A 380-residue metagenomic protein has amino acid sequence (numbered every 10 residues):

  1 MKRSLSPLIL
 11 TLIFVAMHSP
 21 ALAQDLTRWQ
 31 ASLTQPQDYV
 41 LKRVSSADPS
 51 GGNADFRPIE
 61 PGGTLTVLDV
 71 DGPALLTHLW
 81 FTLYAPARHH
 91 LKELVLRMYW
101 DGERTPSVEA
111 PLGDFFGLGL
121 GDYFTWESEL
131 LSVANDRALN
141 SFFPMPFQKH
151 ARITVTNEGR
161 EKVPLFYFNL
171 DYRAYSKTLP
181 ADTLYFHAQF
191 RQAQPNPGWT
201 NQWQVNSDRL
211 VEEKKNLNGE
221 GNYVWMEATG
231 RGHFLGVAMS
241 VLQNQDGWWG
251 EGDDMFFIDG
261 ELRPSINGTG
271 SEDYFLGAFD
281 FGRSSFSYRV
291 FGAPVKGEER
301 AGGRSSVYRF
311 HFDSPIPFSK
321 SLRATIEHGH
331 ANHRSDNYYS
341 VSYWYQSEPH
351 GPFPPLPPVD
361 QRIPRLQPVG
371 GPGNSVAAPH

Functional and structural regions predicted by a protein language model:
M1-S4: Positively charged n-region of N-terminal signal peptides that target proteins for export
P7-H18: Bacterial N-terminal signal peptides
S19-A23: Sec/Tat signal peptide C-region and signal peptidase I cleavage site
Q24-H380: Beta-strand-centric surfaces of beta-sandwich/beta-rich domains
